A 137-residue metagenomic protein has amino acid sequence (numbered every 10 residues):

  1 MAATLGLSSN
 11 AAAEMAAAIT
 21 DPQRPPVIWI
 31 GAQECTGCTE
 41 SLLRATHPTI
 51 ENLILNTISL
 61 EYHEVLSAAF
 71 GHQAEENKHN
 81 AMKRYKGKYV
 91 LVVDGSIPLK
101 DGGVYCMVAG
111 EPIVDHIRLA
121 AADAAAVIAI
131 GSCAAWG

Functional and structural regions predicted by a protein language model:
T4-A32: C-terminal segment of N-terminal export signals and the immediately downstream linker at the start of the mature
I19-R24, A32, T39, I50-G137: Metabolite-binding pocket within alpha/beta catalytic cores that recognizes anionic/polar moieties
L42-P48: Short Gly/aromatic-enriched secondary-structure transition segments
